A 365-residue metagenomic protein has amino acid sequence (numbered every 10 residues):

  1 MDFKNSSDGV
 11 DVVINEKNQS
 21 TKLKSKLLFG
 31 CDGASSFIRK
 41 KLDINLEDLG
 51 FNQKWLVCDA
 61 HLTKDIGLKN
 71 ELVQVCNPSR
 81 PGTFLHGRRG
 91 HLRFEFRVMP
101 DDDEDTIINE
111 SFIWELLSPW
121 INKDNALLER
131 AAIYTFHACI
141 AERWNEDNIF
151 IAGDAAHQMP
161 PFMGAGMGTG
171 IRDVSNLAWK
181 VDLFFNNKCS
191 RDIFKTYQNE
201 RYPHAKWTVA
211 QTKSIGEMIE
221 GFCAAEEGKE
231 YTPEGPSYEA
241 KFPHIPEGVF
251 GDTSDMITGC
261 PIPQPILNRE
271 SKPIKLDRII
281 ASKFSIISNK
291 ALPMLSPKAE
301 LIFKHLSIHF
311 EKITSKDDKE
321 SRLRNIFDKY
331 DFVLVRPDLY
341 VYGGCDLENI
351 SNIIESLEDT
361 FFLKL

Functional and structural regions predicted by a protein language model:
M1-G228: Core Rossmann-like FAD-binding/catalytic domain of the broad FAD-dependent monooxygenase superfamily
N5, E115, L183-L365: Helical substrate-recognition/capping region of FAD-dependent monooxygenase/halogenase enzymes
